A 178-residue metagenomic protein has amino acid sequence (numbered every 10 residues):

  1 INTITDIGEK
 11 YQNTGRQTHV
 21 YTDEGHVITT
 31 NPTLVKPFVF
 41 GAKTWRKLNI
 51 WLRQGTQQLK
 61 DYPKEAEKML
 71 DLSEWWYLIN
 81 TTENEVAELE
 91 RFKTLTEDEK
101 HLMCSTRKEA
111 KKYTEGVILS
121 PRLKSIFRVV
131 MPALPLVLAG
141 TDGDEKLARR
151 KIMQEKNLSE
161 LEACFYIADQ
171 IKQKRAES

Functional and structural regions predicted by a protein language model:
I1-L102, A133: Conserved P-loop NTPase motor cores
T3-K10, T14, Y77, E109-S178: Conserved P-loop NTPase motor module
A87-K108, K112-K124: Electropositive, surface-exposed helix/loop patches at the edges of structured domains that serve as adaptable
